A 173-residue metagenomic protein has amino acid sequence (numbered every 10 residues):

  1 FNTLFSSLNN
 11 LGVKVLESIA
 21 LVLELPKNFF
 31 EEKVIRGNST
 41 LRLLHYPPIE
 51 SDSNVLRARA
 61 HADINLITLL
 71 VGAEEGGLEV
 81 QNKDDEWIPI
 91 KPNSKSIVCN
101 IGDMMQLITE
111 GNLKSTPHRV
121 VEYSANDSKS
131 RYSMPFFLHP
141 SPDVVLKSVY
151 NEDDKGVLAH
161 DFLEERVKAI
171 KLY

Functional and structural regions predicted by a protein language model:
F1-Y173: C-terminal flanking tails of non-heme Fe-dependent oxygenases
